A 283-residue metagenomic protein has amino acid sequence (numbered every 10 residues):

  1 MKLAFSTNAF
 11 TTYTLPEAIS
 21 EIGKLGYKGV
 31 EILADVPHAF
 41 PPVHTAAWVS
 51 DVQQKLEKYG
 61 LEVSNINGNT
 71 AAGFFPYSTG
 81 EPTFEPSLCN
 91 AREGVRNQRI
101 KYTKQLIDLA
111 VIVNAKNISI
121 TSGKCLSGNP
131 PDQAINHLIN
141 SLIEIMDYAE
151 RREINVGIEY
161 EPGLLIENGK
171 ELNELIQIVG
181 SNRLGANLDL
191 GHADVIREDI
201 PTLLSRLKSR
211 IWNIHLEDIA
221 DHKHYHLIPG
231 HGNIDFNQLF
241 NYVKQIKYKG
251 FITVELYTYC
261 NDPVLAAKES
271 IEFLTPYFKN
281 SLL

Functional and structural regions predicted by a protein language model:
M1-A4, T11-G26, P37, S50-Q53 (+5 more regions): Histidine-acidic metal/acid-base catalytic patches
E17, K58, G73-G185: Active-site acidic/histidine proton-transfer and metal-coordination neighborhood in alpha/beta enzyme cores
E31, N65-N67, S119, W212-H215 (+1 more regions): Conserved beta-strand positions in the central sheet of alpha/beta enzyme cores
I32, V63-N65, I158, L188 (+1 more regions): Hydrophobic residues in well-ordered beta-strands that form the structural core
L33-L56, S122-N129: Glycine-rich, proline-tolerant flexible connector loops at the mouths of alpha/beta enzymes
A34-D35, G68-A71, S122-G123, E161 (+1 more regions): Active-site loop/turn elements of alpha/beta-hydrolase fold enzymes, especially the short glycine-/histidine-rich
P41, T45-W48, R92-R99, P131-A134 (+4 more regions): Residue-level preference for long, well-ordered alpha-helices that form the structural scaffold of enzyme catalytic
S64-P76: Short, solvent-exposed beta-strand-terminating loops
